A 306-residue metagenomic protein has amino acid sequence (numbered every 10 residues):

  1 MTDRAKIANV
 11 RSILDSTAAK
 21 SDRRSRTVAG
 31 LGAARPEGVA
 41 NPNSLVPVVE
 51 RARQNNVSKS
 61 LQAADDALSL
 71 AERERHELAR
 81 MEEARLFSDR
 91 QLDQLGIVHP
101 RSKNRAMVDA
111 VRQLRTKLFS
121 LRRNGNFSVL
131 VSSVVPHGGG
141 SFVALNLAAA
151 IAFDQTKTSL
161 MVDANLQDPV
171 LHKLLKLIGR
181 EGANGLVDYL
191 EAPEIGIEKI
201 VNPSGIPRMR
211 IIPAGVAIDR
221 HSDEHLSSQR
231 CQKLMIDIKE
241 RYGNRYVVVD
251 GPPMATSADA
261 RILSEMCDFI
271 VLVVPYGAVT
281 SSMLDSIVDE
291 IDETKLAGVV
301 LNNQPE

Functional and structural regions predicted by a protein language model:
M1-R123: Acidic-aromatic/histidine active-site loop/patch
A84-R112, T116, S120-R123, V134-G138 (+4 more regions): P-loop/Walker-type NTP enzyme "switch/lid" segment
S128-L130, F142-V143, I211-P213, G298-L301: Soluble periplasmic/extracytoplasmic beta-strand elements of cell-envelope proteins
V129-L147, A152, D163: Glycine-rich phosphate-binding P-loop
F153, A214, P275-Y276: Short, conserved catalytic or interaction motifs in soluble domains
R208, D223-E306: Conserved catalytic-core segment of NTP-binding enzymes
